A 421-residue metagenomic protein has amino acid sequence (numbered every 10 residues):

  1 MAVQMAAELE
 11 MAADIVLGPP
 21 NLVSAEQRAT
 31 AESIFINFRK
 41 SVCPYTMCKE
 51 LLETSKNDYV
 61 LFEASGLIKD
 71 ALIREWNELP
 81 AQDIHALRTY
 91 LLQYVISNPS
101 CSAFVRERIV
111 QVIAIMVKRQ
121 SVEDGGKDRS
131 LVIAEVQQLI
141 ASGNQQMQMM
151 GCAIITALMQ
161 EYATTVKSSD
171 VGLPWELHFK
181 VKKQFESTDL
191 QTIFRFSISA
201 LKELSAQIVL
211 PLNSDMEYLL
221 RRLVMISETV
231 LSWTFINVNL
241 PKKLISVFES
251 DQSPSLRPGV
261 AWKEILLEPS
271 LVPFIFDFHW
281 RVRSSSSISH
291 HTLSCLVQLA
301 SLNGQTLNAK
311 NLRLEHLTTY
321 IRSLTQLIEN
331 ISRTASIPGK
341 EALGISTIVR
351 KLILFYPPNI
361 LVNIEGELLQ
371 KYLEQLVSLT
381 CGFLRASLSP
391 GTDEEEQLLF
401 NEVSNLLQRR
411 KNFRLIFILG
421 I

Functional and structural regions predicted by a protein language model:
M1-E53: N-terminal "cap/leader" segments of large eukaryotic alpha-helical scaffolds
M1-S24, H178-K182, P254, L398-E402 (+1 more regions): Proline/serine/threonine/glycine-rich intrinsically disordered regulatory regions in eukaryotic signaling
A2-E8, R39-T46, A81-S100, G125-Q146 (+7 more regions): Amphipathic alpha-helical segments within extended alpha-helical solenoids and repeat-rich scaffolds in large
V16, F35-R39, L67-E75, V112-Q120 (+6 more regions): Hydrophobic residues within the alpha-helices of tandem HEAT/HEAT-like
P20-S24, K56-N57, P99-S102, G143-N144 (+6 more regions): Short inter-helical turns and helix N-cap capping residues of alpha-solenoid HEAT/ARM repeat scaffolds
Q27-R28, L61, S65, S102 (+8 more regions): Residue-level detector of extended alpha-helical repeat arrays and alpha-solenoid scaffolds
N57-C101, E107, Q111: Eukaryotic helix-linker segments that join adjacent hydrophobic helices
Q93, C101-E123, M147-I154: Hydrophobic or amphipathic alpha-helical targeting/insertion segments
